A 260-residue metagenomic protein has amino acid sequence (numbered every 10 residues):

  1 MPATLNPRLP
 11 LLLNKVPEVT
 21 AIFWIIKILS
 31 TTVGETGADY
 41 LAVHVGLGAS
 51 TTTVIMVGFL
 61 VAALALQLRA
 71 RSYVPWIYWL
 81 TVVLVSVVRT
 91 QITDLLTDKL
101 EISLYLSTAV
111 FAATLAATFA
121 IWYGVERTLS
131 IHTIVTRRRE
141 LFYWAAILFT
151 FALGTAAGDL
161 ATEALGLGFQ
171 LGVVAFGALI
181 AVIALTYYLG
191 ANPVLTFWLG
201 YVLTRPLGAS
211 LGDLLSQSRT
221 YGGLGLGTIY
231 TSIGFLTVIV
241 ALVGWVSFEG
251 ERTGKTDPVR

Functional and structural regions predicted by a protein language model:
P2-R260: Polytopic alpha-helical membrane proteins, predominantly small-molecule transporters/carriers
